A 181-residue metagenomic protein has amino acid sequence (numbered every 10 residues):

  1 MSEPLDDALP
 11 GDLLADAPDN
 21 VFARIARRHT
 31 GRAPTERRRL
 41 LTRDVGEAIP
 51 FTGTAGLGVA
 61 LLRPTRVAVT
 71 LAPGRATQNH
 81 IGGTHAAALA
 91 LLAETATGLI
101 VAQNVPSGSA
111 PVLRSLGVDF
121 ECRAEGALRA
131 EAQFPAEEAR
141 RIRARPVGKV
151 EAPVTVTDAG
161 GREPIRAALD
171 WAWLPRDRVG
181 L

Functional and structural regions predicted by a protein language model:
S2-A33, E125, P135-L181: HotDog/MaoC-like acyl-thioester-processing domains
I25-A26, E47, A72-G98: Hot-dog-fold acyl-thioester-processing enzymes
A26-A48: N-proximal, solvent-exposed amphipathic alpha-helical segments enriched in charged/polar residues
T52-T54, P64, T84, L92 (+4 more regions): Short connector loops at helix/strand junctions that flank enzyme active sites, especially segments positioning acidic
G53-V59, R114-F120, E137, E151: Short structured motifs
T54-T84: Catalytic strand-loop segment that frames the active site of acyl-thioester-processing enzymes
V69, R114-L116, A130, V150-A152 (+1 more regions): Hydrophobic residues positioned within well-ordered beta-strands of beta-sheet architectures
L99-P135: Hydrophobic beta-strand-centered segment that forms part of the acyl-chain substrate-binding groove
